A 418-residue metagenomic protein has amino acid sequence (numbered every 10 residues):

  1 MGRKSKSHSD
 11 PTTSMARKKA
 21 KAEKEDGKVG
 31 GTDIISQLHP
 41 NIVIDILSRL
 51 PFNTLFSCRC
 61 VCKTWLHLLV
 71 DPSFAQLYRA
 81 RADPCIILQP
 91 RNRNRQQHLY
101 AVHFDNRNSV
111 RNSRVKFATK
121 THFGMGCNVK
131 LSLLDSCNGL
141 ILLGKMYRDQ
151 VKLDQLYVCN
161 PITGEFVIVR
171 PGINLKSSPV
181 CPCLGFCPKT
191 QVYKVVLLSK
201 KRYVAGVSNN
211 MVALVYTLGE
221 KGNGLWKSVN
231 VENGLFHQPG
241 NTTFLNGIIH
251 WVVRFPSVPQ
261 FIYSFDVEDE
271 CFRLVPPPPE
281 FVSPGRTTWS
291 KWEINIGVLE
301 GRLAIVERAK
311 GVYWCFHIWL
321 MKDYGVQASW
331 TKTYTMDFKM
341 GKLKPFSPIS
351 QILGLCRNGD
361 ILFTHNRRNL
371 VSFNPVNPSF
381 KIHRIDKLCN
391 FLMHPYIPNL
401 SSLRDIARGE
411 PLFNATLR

Functional and structural regions predicted by a protein language model:
M1-R418: N-terminal entry/capping and adjacent linker segments that precede and initiate structured domains
